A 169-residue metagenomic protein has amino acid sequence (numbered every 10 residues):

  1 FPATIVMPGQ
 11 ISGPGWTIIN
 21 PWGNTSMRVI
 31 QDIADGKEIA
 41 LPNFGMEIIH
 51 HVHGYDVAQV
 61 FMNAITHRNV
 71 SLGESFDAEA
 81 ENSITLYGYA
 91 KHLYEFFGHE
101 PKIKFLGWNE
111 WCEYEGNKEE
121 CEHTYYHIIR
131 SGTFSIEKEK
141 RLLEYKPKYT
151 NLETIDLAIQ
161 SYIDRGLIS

Functional and structural regions predicted by a protein language model:
F1-I18: Conserved beta-loop-beta element that borders a ligand/cofactor-binding pocket
I5, H51, S83, T133 (+1 more regions): Short aromatic/basic micro-patch
G9-G13, M46-E47, S83: Short, solvent-exposed loop/turn segments at secondary-structure junctions
R28-V52: A conserved pocket-lining segment of Rossmann-fold NAD(P)-dependent short-chain dehydrogenase/reductase
H50-V57, T150: A conserved structural motif in NAD(P)-dependent oxidoreductases
G54, C112-K146: Conserved C-terminal active-site "lid" loop/helix of NAD(P)H-dependent oxidoreductases that clamps the redox cofactor
V60-H123, S169: Mid/C-terminal beta-alpha module of Rossmann-like enzyme folds, strongest in SDR-family dehydrogenases/epimerases
Y149-S169: Amphipathic terminal alpha-helices
